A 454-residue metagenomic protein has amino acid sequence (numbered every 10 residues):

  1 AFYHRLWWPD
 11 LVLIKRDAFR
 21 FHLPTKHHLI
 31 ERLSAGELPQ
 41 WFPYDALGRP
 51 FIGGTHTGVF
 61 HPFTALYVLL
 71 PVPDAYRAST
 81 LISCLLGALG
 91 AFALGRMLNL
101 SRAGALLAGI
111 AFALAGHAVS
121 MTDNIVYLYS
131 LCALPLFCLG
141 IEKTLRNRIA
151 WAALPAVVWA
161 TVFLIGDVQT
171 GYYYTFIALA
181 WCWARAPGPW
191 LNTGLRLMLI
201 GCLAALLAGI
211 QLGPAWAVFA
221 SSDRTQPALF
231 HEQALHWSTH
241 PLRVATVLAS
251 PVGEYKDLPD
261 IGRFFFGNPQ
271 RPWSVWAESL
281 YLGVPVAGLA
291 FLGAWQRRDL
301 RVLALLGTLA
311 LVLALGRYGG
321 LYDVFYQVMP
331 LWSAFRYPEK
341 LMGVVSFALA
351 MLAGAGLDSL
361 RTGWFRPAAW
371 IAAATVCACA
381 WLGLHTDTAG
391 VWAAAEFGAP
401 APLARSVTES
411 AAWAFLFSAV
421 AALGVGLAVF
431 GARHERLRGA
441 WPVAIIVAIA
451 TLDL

Functional and structural regions predicted by a protein language model:
H4-L98, A103-A133, L242-A277: Active-site lumenal/periplasmic loops and adjacent helix-entry segments of GT-C-fold, multi-pass membrane
R16, R20-L33, E37, G201-G293 (+3 more regions): Periplasmic/ER-lumenal interhelical loops and adjacent helix-loop junctions in multi-pass membrane proteins
G54-F60, D74-L89, W276-F291, V345-A353 (+1 more regions): Hydrophobic alpha-helical transmembrane segments
H61-T64, A88, F112-G116, P135-L136 (+4 more regions): Hydrophobic, membrane-inserted alpha-helices
L70-D74, N147-R148, I165-Q169, W295-D299 (+1 more regions): Transmembrane helix interruption/hinge and helix-loop junction motifs
L85-L98, R102-A186, R196-A215, I449: Membrane-embedded helix bundles of polyisoprenyl
I125-V126, S130-C132, T144-A160, V168-T170 (+4 more regions): Contiguous transmembrane helix-bundle modules in multi-pass membrane proteins
